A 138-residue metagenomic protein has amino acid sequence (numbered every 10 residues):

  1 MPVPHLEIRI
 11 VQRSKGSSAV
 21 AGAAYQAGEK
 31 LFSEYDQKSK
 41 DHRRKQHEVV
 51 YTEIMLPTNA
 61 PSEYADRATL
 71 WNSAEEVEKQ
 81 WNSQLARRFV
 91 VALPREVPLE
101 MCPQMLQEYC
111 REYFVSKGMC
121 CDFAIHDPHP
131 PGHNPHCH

Functional and structural regions predicted by a protein language model:
M1-H138: N-terminal nicking endonuclease/strand-transfer module with a His-rich metal-binding environment and a catalytic Tyr
